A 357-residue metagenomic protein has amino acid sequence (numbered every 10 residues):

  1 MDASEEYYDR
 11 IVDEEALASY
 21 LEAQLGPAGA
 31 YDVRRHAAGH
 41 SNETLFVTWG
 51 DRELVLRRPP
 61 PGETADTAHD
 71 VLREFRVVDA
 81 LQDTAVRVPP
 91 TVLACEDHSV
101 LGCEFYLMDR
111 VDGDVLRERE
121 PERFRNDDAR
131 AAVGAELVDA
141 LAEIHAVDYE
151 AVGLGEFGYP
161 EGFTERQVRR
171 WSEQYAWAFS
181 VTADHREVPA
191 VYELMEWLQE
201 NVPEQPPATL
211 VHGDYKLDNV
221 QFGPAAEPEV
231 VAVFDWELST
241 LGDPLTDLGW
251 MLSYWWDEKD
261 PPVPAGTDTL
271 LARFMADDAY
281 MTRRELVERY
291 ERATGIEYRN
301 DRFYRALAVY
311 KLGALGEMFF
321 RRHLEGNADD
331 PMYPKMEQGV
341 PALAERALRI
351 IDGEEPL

Functional and structural regions predicted by a protein language model:
M1-Y31: Juxta-kinase regulatory segment immediately upstream of eukaryotic protein kinase catalytic domains
D32-L210, A225-P228, E355: ATP-binding pocket architecture of kinase catalytic cores
Y159, I296-A308: All-alpha amphipathic helical-bundle segments outside canonical DNA-binding/catalytic cores that form hydrophobic
L210-H212, L217: Catalytic-loop of the protein kinase fold
V220-F222: Hydrophobic residue at the +6 position relative to the catalytic HRD Asp in the kinase catalytic loop
F234-S239: Activation of the activation-loop gatekeeper triad in protein kinase-fold domains
T246-T294, V309-E325: Active-site activation/catalytic loop segments of kinase-like enzymes and analogous catalytic loops in related
I296-N300, A314-L357: Helical subdomain adjoining the active site within ATP-dependent kinase catalytic cores
